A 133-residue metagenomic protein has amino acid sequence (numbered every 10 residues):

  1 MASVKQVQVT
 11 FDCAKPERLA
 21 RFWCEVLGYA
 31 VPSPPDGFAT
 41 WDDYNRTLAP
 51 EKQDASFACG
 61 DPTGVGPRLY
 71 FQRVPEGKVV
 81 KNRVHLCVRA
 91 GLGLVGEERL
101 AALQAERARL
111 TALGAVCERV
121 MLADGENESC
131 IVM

Functional and structural regions predicted by a protein language model:
M1-G37, D42-E118, D124-M133: Glyoxalase I/VOC metalloenzyme domain signal
